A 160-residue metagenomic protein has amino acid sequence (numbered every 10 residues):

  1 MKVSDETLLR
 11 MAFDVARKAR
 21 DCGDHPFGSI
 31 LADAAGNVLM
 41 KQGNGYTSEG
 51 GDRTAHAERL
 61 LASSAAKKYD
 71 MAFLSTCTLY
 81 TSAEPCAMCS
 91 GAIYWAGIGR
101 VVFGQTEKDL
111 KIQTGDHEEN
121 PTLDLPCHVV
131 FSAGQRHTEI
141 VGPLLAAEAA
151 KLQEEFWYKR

Functional and structural regions predicted by a protein language model:
M1-C22, A92-R160: Zinc-dependent deaminase
A12, A16-A19, S29, M40 (+2 more regions): Small-residue (primarily alanine) positions within well-ordered alpha-helices, especially packing/interaction faces
G23-F27, S75: Short, basic and Ser/Thr-rich N-terminal targeting/leader segments
F27-G36: Short beta-strand scaffold segments in enzyme catalytic cores
I30, L79-T81, I140: Extended hydrophobic secondary-structure segments that form protein cores and membrane-embedded regions
N37-Y46: Short beta->alpha transition motifs characteristic of CBS
T47-R59: A short, polar/charged loop-to-alpha-helix boundary motif
A62-A96, R100: Helix-adjacent hinge/juxtasegments
